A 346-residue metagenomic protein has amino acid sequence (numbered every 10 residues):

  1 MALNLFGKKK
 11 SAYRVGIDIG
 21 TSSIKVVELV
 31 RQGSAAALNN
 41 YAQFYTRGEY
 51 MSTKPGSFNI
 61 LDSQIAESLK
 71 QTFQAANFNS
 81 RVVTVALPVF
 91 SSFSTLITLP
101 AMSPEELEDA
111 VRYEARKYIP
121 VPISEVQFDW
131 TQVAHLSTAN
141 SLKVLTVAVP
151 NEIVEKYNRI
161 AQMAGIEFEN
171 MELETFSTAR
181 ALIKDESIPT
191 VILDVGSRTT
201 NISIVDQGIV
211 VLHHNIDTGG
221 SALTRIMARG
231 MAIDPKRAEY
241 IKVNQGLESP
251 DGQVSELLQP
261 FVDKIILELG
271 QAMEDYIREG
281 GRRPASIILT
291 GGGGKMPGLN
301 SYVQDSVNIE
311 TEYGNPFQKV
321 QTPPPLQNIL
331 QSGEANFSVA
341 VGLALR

Functional and structural regions predicted by a protein language model:
M1-E114, E155-Y157: Non-catalytic, solvent-exposed interaction/assembly segments
Y13-V15, T21-S23, V27-Q43, V85 (+1 more regions): Small-residue (GG/TT-enriched) beta-loop-alpha framework at ligand/catalytic clefts
S63, P189-G196, R237-E239, N328-G342: A polyampholytic, Gly/Pro-enriched intrinsically disordered region
L69-V82, A164, I233, I266 (+1 more regions): Phosphate/pyrophosphate-binding loops at sites that engage ATP/ADP/AMP, CoA/4′-phosphopantetheine, polyphosphate
V82, A86-I183, S286, P316-T322 (+1 more regions): Active-site neighborhood for divalent-cation/phosphate handling
R180, S221, E312-R346: Glycine-rich phosphate-binding/hydrolytic loop that grips phosphoryl groups
A238-I287, G293: Adenine-nucleotide phosphate-binding core of ATP-dependent small-molecule kinases
F261, R282-E312, P316-Q318: Glycine-rich phosphate-binding loops at beta-strand->alpha-helix junctions
